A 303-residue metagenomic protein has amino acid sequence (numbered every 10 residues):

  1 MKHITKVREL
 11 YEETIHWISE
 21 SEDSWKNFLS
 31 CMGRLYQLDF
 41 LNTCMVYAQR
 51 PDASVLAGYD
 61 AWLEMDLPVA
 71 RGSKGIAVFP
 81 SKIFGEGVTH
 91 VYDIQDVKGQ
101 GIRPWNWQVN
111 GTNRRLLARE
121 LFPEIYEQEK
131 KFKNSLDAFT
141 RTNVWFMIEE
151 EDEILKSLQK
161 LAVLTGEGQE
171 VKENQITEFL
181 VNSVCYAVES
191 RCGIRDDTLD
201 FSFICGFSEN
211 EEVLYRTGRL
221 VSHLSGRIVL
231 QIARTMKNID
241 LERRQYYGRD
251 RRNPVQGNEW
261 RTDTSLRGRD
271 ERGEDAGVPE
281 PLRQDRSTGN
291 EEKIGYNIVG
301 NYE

Functional and structural regions predicted by a protein language model:
M1-D270, E274, V278-L282, R286 (+1 more regions): N-terminal accessory/interface modules of nucleic-acid-binding and processing proteins
